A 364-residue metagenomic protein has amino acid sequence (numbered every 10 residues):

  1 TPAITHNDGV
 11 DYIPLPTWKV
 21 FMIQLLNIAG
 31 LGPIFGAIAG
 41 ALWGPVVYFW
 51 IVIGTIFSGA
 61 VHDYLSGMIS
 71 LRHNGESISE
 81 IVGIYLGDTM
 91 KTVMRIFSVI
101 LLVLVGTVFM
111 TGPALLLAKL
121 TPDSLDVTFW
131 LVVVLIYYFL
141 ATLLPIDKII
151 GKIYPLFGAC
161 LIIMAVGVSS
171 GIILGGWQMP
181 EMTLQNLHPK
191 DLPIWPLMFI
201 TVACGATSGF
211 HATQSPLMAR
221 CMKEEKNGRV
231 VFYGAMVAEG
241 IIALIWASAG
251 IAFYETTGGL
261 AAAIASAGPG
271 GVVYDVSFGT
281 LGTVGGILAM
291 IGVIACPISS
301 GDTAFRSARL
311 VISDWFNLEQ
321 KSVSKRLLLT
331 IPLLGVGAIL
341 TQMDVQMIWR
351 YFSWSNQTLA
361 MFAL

Functional and structural regions predicted by a protein language model:
T1-I13, A37-A39, V61-M90, R220 (+4 more regions): Flexible loop linkers connecting adjacent transmembrane helices in multi-pass alpha-helical membrane transporters
T1-I34, L197, E224-N227: Membrane-interface "cap" regions at the ends of multi-pass membrane proteins
I38, L42-W43, I51-T55, A60-I81 (+3 more regions): Hydrophobic transmembrane alpha-helices that form the core helical bundles of multi-pass secondary transporters
D88-T92, V127-V132, G234-A243, I251 (+6 more regions): Loop-to-transmembrane helix boundary motifs in multi-pass membrane proteins
V93-L101, L120-I146, L161-M164, K321-I339: Transmembrane alpha-helical segments of multi-pass small-molecule transport proteins
G106-V132, A141-T142, L161-N186: Hydrophobic alpha-helical segments and their helix-loop junctions in multi-pass secondary transporters
P155-G158, M164-A212: Helix-loop-helix junctions that connect adjacent transmembrane segments in multi-pass membrane transporters
I173-M182, Y233-D275: Extracellular/periplasmic helix-exit of transmembrane alpha-helices
